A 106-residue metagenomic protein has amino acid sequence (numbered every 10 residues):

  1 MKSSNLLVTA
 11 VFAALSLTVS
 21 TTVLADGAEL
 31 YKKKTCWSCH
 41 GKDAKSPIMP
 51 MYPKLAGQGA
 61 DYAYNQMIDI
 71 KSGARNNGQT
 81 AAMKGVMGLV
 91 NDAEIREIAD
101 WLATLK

Functional and structural regions predicted by a protein language model:
M1-A10: Bacterial N-terminal signal peptides that target proteins for export
V19-T22: N-terminal signal peptide c-region/cleavage motif recognized by signal peptidases
L30-K34: Local sequence-structure signature of Cys/Sec-based thiol-disulfide redox active-site neighborhoods
T35-K42, I98: The canonical Cys-X-X-Cys-His
P47-A56, K71-K106: Axial heme c-ligation environment in periplasmic c-type cytochrome domains
